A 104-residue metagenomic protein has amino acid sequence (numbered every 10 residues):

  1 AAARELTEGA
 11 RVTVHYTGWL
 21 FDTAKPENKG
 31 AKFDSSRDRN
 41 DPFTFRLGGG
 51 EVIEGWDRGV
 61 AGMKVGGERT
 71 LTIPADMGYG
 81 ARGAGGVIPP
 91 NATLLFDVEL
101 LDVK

Functional and structural regions predicted by a protein language model:
A1-K104: Cross-family detector of peptidyl-prolyl cis-trans isomerase
